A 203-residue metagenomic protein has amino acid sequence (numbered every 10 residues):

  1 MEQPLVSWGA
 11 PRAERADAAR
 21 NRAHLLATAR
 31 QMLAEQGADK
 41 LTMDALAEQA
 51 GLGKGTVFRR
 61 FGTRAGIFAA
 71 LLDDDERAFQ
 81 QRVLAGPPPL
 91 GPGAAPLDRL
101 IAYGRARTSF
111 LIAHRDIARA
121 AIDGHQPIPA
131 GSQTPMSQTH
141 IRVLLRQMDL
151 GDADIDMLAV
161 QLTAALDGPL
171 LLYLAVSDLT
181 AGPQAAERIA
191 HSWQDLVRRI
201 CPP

Functional and structural regions predicted by a protein language model:
M1-Q36, K40-Q49, G66-A69: Basic, helix-initiating cap at the start of DNA-binding domains
V6, A19, A23, A27 (+8 more regions): Generic detection of well-ordered alpha-helical segments
L33, F68-D75, H114, A118-A121 (+1 more regions): Alpha-helical DNA-contacting segments of helix-turn-helix folds
G51-F61: Short hydrophobic/aromatic patch on the recognition helix
D73-L100: Amphipathic alpha-helical linker/stalk segments
Q80, D98, A102, A106-A113 (+4 more regions): Amphipathic alpha-helical packing segments from all-alpha helical-bundle domains
G86-L90, R115-H125, Y173-S177: Secondary-structure edge/capping motif, primarily at the C-terminal ends of alpha-helices and the immediately following
F110-A113, I117, V143, Q147 (+2 more regions): Amphipathic C-terminal alpha-helical segment
